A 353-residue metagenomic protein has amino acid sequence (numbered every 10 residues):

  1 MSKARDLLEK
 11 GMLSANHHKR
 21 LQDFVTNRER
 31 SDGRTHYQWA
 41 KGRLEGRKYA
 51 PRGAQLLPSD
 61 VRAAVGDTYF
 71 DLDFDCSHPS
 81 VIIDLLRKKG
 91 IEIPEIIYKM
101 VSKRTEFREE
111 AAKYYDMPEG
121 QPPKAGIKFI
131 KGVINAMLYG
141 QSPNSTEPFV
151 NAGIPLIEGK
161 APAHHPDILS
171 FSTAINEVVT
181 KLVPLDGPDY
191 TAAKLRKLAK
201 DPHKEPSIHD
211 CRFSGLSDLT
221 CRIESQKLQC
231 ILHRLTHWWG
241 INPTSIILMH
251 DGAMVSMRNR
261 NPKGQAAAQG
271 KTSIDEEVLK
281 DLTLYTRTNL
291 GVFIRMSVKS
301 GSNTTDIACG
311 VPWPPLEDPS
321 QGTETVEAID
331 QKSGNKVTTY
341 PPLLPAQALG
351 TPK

Functional and structural regions predicted by a protein language model:
M1-D60, V65-D67, Q265, Q269-K271 (+1 more regions): Non-catalytic nucleic-acid-binding interfaces of large nucleic-acid enzymes and RNP effectors
E45-C211: Helical catalytic core of nucleic-acid polymerases
A63-D67, S214, I241-P243, M249-H250: Short, well-ordered loop/turn elements at secondary-structure boundaries
D73-F74, I134, T244-M257: Catalytic palm active-site di-aspartate
R212-Q226: Adenine-nucleotide phosphate-binding core of ATP-dependent small-molecule kinases
Q226-A253: Active-site palm subdomain of RNA-directed nucleic acid polymerases
M254-L279: Catalytic palm subdomain of template-directed nucleic-acid polymerases, centered on the conserved carboxylate motif
V278-F293: A common structural junction motif
